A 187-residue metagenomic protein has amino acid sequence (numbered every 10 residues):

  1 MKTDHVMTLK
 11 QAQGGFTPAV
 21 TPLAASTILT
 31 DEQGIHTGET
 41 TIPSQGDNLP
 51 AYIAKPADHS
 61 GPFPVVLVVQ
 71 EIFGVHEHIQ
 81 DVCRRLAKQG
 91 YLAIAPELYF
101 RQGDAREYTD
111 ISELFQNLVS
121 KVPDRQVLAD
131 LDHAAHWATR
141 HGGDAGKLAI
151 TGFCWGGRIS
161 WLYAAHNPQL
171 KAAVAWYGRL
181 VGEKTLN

Functional and structural regions predicted by a protein language model:
M1-L29: A glycine/proline-hinged amphipathic helix-loop "lid/cap" segment that gates access to hydrophobic ligand pockets
H5-K10, T30-D31, E39-G143: Serine-hydrolase catalytic machinery in alpha/beta-hydrolase-like enzymes
A12, P43, Q89, E97-Q102 (+1 more regions): Unusually extended, aromatic-enriched hydrophobic runs near protein termini
V20-L29, A51, I150-T151, A165: Catalytic beta-strand/loop cores that center a nucleophilic Ser/Cys/Thr and support acyl-enzyme chemistry
L131-N187: Primarily recognizes the serine-hydrolase "nucleophile elbow" in alpha/beta-hydrolase and SGNH/GDSL folds
